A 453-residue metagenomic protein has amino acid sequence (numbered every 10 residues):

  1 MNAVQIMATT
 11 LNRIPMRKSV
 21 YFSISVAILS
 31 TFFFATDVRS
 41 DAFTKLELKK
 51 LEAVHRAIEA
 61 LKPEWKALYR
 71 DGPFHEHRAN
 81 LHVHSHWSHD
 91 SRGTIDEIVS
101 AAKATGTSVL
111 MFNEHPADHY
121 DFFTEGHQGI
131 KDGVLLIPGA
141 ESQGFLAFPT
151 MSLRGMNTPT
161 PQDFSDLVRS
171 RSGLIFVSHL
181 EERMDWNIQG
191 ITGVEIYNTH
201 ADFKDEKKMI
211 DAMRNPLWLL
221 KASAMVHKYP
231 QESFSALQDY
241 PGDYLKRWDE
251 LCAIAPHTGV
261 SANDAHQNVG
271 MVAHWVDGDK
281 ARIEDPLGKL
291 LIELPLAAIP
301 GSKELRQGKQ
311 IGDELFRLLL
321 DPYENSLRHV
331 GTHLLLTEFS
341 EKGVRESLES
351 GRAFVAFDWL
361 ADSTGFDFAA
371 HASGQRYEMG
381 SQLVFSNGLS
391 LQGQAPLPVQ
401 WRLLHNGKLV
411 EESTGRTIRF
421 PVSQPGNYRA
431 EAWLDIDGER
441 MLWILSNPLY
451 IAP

Functional and structural regions predicted by a protein language model:
A3-V4, A8: Acidic, Ala/Val/Gly-enriched low-complexity intrinsically disordered segments
T9-N12, I28, D121, M271: Extended rod-forming repeat segments used as scaffolds/tethers
T10-L11, F32, D37: N-terminal compositionally biased, intrinsically disordered segments and leader/signal-like regions
T10-S25: Bacterial N-terminal signal peptides that target proteins for export
S23-F33: Bacterial N-terminal signal peptides
D37-P73, S88, I95-I98, I254-G259 (+1 more regions): C-terminal functional module detector
F43-P256, A262-N268, D435, E439-L449: A metal-dependent hydrolase metal-coordination microenvironment
